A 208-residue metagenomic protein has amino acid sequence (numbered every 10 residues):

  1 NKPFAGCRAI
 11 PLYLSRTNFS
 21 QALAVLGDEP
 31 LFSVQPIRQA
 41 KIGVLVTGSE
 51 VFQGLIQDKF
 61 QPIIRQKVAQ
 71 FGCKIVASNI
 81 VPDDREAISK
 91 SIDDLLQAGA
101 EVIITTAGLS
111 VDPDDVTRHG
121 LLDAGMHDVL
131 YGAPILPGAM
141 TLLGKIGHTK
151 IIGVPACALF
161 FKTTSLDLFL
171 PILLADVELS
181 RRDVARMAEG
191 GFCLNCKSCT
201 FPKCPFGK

Functional and structural regions predicted by a protein language model:
N1-V76: Short, glycine/charged-enriched hinge/interface segments at domain edges or termini
S49, C73-K203: Short glycine/threonine-rich loop/turn motifs
P205-K208: Extended, charge-rich intrinsically disordered regulatory tails
